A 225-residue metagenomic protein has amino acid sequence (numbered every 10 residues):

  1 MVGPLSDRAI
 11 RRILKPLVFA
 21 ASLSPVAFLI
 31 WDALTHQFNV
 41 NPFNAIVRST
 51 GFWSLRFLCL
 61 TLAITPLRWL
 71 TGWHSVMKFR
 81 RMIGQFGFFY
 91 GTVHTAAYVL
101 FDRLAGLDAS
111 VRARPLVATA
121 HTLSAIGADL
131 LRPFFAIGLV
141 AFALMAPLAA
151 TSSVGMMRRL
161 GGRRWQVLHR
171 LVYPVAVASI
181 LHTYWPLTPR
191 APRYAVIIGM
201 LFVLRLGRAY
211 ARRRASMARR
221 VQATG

Functional and structural regions predicted by a protein language model:
M1-G225: Membrane-embedded alpha-helical bundles that constitute the cytochrome b-like, heme-associated redox core of multi-pass
